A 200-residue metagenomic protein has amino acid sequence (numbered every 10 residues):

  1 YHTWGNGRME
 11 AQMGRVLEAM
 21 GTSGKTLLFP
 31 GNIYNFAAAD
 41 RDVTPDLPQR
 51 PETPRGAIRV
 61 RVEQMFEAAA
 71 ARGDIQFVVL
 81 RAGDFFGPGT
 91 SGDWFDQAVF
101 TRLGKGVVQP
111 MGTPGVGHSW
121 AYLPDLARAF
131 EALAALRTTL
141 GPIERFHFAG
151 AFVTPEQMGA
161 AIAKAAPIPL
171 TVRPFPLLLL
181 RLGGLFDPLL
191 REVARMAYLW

Functional and structural regions predicted by a protein language model:
Y1-S23: NAD(P)H-binding glycine-rich loop region in Rossmannoid oxidoreductase-like domains and their noncatalytic homologs
N6-E10, R41, E52-Q64, D93-Q97 (+4 more regions): Short-chain dehydrogenase/reductase
M20-L27, D74-I75: A short helix->loop->beta-strand "cap" motif at the edges of active sites that frequently abuts
N32, Q64-G89: Conserved beta-loop-beta element that borders a ligand/cofactor-binding pocket
I33-P54, A70-G73: Active-site "gating" loop of Rossmann-like NAD(P)-dependent oxidoreductase/epimerase domains
R72, G83-H118, I162: NAD(P)-dependent short-chain dehydrogenase/reductase
A129-V193: Mid/C-terminal beta-alpha module of Rossmann-like enzyme folds, strongest in SDR-family dehydrogenases/epimerases
